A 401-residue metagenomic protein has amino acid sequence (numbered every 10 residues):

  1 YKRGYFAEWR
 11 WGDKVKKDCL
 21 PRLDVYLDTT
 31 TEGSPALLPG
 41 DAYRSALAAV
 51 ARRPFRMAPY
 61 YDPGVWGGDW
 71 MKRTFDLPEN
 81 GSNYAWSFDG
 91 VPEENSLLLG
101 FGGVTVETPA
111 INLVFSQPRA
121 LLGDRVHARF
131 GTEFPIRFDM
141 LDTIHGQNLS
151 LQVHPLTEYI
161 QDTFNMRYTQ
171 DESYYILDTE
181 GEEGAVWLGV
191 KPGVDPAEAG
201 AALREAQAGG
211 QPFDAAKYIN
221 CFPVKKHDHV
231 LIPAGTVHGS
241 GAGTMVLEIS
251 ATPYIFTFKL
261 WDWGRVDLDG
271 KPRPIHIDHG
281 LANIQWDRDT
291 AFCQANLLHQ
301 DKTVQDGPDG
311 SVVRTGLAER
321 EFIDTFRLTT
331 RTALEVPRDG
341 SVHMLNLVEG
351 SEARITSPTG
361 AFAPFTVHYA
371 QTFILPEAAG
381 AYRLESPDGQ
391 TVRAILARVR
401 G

Functional and structural regions predicted by a protein language model:
Y5-K14, D18-A197, D262-K302, T325-R327 (+1 more regions): Transition-metal
Y60-W66, A242-V246, A251-I275, G340 (+1 more regions): Non-heme Fe(II)/2-oxoglutarate
T143-N148, L156, T179-E182, T236-I255 (+3 more regions): Ligand-binding loop in jelly-roll beta-barrel domains
D178-P233: Intrinsically disordered, low-complexity linker/loop segments enriched in Gly/Pro and charged/polar residues
G210-W263: Loop-centered beta-sheet repeat module
I219-L231, T356-A379: Short acidic-glycine-tyrosine-enriched beta hairpin
L298-F373: Acidic/His-leaning functional-site neighborhoods
